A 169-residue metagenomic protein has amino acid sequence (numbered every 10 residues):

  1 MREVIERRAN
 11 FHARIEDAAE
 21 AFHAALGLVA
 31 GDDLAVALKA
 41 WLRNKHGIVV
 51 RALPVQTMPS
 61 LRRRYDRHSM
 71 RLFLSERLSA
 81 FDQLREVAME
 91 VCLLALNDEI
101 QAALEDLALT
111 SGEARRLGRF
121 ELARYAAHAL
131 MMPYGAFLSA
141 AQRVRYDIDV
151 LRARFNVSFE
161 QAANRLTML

Functional and structural regions predicted by a protein language model:
M1-L169: Short juxta-domain linker segments that transition from a proline/glycine-rich, charged coil into a short amphipathic
